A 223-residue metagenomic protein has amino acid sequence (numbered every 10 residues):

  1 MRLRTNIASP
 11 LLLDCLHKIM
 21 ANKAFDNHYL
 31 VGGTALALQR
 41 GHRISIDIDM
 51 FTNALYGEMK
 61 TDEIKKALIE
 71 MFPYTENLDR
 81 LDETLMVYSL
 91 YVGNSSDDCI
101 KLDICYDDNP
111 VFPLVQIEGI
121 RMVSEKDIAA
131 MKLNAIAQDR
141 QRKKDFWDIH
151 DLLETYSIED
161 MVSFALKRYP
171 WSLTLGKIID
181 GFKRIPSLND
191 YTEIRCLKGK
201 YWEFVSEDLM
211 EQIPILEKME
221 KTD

Functional and structural regions predicted by a protein language model:
M1-D223: Compositionally biased terminal segments of proteins
